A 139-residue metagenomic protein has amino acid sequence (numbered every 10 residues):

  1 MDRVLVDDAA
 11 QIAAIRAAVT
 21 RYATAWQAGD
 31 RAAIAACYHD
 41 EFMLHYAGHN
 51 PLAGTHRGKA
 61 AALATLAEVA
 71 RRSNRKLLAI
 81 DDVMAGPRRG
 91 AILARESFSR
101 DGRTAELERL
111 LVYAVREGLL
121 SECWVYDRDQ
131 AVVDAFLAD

Functional and structural regions predicted by a protein language model:
M1-D40, L137-D139: Short, low-complexity N-terminal intrinsically disordered segments enriched in polar/charged residues
I12, R31-R88: A solvent-exposed, acidic/Ser-Thr-rich amphipathic alpha-helical stretch
Y22, I34-A35, F42, G58 (+4 more regions): Hydrophobic pocket/interface hotspot
T55-H56, G102-A105, A131-L137: A short, polar/proline- and glycine-enriched secondary-structure boundary/capping micro-motif
A67, I92-R100: Short beta-strand segments that buttress and anchor functional surface loops
R71-R72, F98-E106: Short, cysteine-centered beta-strand-loop-beta hairpins and adjacent loop/turn segments enriched in charged/polar
L77-M84, R95-S97, E108-A114, W124: Hydrophobic/aromatic beta-strand elements that line small-molecule binding cavities or substrate pockets in beta-rich
E106-D134: Short beta-strand edge/turn micro-motifs at domain boundaries
